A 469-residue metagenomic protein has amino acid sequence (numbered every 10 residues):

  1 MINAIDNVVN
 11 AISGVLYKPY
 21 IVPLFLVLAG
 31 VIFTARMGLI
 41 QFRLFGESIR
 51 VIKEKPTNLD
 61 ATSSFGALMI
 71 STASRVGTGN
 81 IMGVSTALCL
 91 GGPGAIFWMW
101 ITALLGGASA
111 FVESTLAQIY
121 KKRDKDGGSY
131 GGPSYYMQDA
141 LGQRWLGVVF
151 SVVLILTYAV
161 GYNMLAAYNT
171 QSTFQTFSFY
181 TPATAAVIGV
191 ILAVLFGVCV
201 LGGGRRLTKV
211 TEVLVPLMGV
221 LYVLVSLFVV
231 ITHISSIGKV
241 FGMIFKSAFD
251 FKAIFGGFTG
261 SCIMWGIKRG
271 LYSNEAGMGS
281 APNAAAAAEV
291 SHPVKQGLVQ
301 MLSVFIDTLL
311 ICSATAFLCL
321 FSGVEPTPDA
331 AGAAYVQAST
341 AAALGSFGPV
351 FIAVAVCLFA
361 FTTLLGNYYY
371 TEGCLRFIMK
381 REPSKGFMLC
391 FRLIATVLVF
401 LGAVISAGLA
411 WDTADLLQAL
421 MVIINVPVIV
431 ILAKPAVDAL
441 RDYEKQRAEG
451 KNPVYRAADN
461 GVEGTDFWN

Functional and structural regions predicted by a protein language model:
M1-T78, L88-A95, G106, V430-N469: N-terminal alpha-helical transmembrane segments of multi-pass membrane transport and channel/translocase proteins
I5, M37-Q41, G79-V84, P93 (+6 more regions): Transmembrane helix-loop junctions in multi-pass membrane proteins
F25-I49, Y168-F174, T184-T232, S236-F245 (+2 more regions): Membrane-interface loop-to-helix entry segments
A29-T34, T102-G127, P133-Y168, S172-C199 (+2 more regions): Helix-loop-helix module between adjacent transmembrane segments
L39-S64, T86-L88, G92-I96, W100 (+4 more regions): Flexible loop linkers connecting adjacent transmembrane helices in multi-pass alpha-helical membrane transporters
N58-L90, L116-S134, Q138, I155 (+1 more regions): Alpha-helical membrane segments and immediately flanking helix-loop junctions that form or couple to the substrate/ion
N58-S64, P93-I101, Y135-D139, Q143-S151 (+3 more regions): Membrane-interface alpha-helices at helix entry/exit sites of multi-pass transporters
V112-K121, V225-M243, G257, A287-A288 (+1 more regions): Extracellular/periplasmic helix-exit of transmembrane alpha-helices
